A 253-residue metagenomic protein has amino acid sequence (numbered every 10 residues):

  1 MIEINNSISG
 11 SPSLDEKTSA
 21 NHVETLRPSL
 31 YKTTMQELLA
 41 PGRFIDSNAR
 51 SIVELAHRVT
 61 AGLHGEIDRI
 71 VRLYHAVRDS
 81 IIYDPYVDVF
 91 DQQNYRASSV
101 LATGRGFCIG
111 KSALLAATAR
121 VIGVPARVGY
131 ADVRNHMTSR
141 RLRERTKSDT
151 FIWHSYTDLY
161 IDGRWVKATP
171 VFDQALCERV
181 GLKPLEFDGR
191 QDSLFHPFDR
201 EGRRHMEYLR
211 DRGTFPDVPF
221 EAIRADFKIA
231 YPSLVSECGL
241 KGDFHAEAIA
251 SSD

Functional and structural regions predicted by a protein language model:
M1, S7-S9, S112: Intrinsic structural disorder
E3, G10, L14, T18 (+4 more regions): His-Asp-centered catalytic microenvironments across diverse enzyme cores, prominently the transglutaminase-like
A20-N21, H75-Y83, A119-I122: Short acidic/polar alpha-helix capping motifs at helix-coil junctions
Y31-T103: Secondary-structure boundary elements
P85-W153: Active-site neighborhood of thiol-dependent amide/isopeptide-bond enzymes
